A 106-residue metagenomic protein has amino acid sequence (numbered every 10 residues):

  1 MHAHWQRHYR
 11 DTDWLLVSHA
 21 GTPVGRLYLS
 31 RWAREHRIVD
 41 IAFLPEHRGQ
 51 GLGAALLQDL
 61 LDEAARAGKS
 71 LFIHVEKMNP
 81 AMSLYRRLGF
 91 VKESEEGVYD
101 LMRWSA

Functional and structural regions predicted by a protein language model:
M1-D40, L44-P45, L57-E63, K92-G97: Acetyl-CoA-dependent GNAT
E35, A64-E76: Conserved GNAT acetyl-CoA-binding A-motif
L44, R48, F72-M82, V98-S105: Conserved beta-strand-loop-alpha-helix junction that forms the acyl-donor binding cleft
G49-D62, M82-R87: Conserved acetyl-CoA-binding loop-helix of GNAT-fold acetyltransferases
L52, K69, F90: Short phosphate-binding/catalytic loops that engage adenosine nucleotides
L88-G89, W104-A106: Structural recognition of alpha->loop->beta junctions
